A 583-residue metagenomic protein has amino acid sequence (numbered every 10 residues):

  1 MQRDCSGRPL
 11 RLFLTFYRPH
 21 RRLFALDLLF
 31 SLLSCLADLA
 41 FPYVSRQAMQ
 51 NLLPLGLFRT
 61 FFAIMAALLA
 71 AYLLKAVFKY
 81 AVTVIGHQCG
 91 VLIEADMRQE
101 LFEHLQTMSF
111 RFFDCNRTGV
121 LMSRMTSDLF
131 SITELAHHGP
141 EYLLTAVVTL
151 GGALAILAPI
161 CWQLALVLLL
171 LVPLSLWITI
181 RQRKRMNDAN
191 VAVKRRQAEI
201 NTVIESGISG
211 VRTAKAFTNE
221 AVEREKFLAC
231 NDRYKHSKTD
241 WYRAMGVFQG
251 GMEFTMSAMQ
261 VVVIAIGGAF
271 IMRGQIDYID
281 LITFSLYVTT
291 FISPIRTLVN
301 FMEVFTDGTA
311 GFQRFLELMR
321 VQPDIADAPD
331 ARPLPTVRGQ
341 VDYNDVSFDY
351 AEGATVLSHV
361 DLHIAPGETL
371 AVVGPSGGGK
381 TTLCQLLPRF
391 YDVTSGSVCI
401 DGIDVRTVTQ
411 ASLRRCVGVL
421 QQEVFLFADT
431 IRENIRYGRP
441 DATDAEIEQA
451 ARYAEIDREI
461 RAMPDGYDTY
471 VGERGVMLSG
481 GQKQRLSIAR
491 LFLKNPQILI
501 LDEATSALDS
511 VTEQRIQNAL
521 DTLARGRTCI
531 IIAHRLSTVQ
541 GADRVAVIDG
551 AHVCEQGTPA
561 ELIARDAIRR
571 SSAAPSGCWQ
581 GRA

Functional and structural regions predicted by a protein language model:
M1-D38, L53-I64, V82-G86, G90 (+11 more regions): Membrane-integrated ABC transporters
P9, Y17, V82, G86-G90 (+3 more regions): Juxtamembrane loop-to-helix connectors within ABC transporter transmembrane domains
R18, F24-F78, A158-Q163, V261 (+2 more regions): Transmembrane helix-loop-helix hairpins at lipid-water interfaces of multipass membrane proteins, especially the type-1
A40-P42, R46, L74, P140-R183 (+2 more regions): A hydrophobic transmembrane-helix motif
N116-G119, A192-D240, D330-R332: Loop segments that connect adjacent transmembrane helices in multi-pass transporters
A216-N219, R243, F291-L318: Cytosolic ends of transmembrane helices, especially the final helix of ABC transmembrane type-1 domains
D327, L334-A583: ABC-type nucleotide-binding domain
